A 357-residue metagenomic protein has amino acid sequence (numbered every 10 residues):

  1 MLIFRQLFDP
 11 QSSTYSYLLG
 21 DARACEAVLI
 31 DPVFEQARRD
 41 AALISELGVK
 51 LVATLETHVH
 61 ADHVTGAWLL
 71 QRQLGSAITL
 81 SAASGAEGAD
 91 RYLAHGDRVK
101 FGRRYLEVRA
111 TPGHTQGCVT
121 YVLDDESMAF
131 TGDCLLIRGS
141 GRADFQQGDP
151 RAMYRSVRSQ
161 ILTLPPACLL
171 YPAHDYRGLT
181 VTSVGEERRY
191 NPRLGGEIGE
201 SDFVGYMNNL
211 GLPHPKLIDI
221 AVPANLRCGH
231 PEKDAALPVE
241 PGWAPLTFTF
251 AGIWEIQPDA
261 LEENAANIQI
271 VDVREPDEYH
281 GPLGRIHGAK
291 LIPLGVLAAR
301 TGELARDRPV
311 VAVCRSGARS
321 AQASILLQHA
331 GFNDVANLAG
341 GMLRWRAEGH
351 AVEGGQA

Functional and structural regions predicted by a protein language model:
M1-K50, Y121-G132, R138: Conserved beta-strand hairpin/beta-sheet module of binuclear metal-dependent hydrolase folds, prominently
Q6, L18, R98-D124, M128 (+2 more regions): Core dinuclear metal-dependent hydrolase active-site scaffold
S13, A24, F34-A110, S127 (+1 more regions): Active-site HxH/HxHxD metal-binding segment of metal-dependent hydrolases
L19, D31, H58, L70 (+6 more regions): Divalent metal-coordination and catalytic microenvironments
P32, V59, A83-S84, H114-T115 (+5 more regions): Active-site metal-binding loops of divalent metal-dependent hydrolases
R155-L169, A173-D259: Accessory terminal helices/loops
A235-A312, S316, G355: Positively charged, proline/Ser/Thr-rich regional signature most characteristic of the Rhodanese/CDC25-like
L294-A347: Catalytic cysteine-centered active loop of the rhodanese-like fold, especially the PTP/DSP P-loop
